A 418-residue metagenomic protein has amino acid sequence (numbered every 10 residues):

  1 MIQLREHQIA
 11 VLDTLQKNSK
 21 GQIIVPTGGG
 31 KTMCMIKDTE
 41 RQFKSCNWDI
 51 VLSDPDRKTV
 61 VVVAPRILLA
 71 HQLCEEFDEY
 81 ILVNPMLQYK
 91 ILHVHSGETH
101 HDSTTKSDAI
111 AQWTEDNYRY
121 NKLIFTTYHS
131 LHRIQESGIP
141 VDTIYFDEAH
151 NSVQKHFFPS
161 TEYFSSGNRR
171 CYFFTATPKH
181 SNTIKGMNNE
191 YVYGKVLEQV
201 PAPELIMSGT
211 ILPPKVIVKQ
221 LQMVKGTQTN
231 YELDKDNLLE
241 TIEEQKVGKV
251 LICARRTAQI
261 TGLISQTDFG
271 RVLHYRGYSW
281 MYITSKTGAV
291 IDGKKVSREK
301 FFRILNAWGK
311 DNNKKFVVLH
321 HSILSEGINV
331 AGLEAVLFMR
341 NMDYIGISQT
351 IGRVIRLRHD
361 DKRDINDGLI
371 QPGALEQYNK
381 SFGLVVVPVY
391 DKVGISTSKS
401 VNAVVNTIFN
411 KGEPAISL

Functional and structural regions predicted by a protein language model:
M1-I24: Conserved pre-motif I regulatory segment
N18-D38: Walker A/P-loop
T32-C34, V51-E79, R255-T261: Conserved Walker A/P-loop ATP-binding site and its immediately adjacent core in helicase/helicase-like ATPase domains
L68-T105: Conserved helix-turn-beta segment of the N-terminal RecA-like "Helicase ATP-binding" lobe in SF1/SF2 helicases
I110-S160, H320-S322: Conserved RecA-like ASCE ATPase "motif II neighborhood" in helicase/translocase motors
H150-I211: Post-DEXD/H (motif II) to motif III coupling segment of the RecA-like Helicase ATP-binding lobe
N151, S285-I416: Conserved RecA-like P-loop NTPase helicase motor core
G194-T267: Conserved interdomain linker/interface between the two RecA-like ATPase lobes of SF2 helicase motors
